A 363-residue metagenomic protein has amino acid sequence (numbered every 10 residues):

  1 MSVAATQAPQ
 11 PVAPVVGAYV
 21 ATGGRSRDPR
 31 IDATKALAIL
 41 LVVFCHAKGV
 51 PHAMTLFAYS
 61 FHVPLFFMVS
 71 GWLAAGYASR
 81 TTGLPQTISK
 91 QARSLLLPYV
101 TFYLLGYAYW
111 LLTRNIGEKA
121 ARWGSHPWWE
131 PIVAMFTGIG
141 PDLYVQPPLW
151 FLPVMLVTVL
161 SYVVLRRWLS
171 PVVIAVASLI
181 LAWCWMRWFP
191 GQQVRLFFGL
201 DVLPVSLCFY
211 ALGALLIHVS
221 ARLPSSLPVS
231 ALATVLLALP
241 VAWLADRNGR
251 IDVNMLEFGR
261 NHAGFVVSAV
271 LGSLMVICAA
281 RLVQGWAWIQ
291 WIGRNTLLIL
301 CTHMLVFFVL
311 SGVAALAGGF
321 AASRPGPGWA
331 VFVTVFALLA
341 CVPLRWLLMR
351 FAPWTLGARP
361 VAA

Functional and structural regions predicted by a protein language model:
M1-L181, F320-A363: Membrane-cytosol interface segments of multi-pass membrane proteins, especially ER/Golgi lipid-handling enzymes
V15-V16, V20, P224-Q290, L305 (+2 more regions): Alpha-helical transmembrane segments and terminal signal-anchor/GPI-anchor hydrophobic tails, characterized by long
L40-A47, L104, S178-G191, V235-N248 (+1 more regions): Aromatic-anchored segments of alpha-helical transmembrane domains
P51-V63, I139-P153, F189-F209, L244-S273 (+1 more regions): Interfacial loop-to-helix transition and helix-capping segments at the boundaries of transmembrane helices
S70-A74, V157-L165, C208-S220, S268-A280 (+3 more regions): Transmembrane alpha-helical segments
R80-K90, S161-V173, I217-V229, R281-I292: Membrane-interface helix-boundary motifs at transmembrane edges
I174-R222: Loop-centered beta-sheet repeat module
A175-R187, A231-R247, S273-C278, V333-L347: Hydrophobic core of alpha-helical transmembrane segments in multi-pass integral membrane proteins
